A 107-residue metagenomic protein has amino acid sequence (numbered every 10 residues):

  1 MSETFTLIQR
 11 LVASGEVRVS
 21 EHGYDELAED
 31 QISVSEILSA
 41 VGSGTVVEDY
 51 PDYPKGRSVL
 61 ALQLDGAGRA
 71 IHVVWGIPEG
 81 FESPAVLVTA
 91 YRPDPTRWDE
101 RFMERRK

Functional and structural regions predicted by a protein language model:
M1-K107: Ribonuclease/tRNase effector modules and their secretory precursors
